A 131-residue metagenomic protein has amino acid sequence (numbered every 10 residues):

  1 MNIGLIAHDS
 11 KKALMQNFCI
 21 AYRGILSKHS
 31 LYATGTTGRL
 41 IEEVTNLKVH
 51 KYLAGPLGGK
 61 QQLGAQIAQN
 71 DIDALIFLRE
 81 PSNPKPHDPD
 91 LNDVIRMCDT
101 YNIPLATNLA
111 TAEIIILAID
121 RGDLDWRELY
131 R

Functional and structural regions predicted by a protein language model:
A13-G24: Histidine-anchored nucleotide/phosphate-binding helix
K28-T37: Short internal beta-strands
S30, L47-L57, W126-L129: Short hydrophobic/aromatic-enriched beta-strand-loop microsegments
K60-T100: Mid-chain, well-packed structural core segment of small domains
I95-I115: Short, acidic/small-residue loops that bind anionic groups at enzyme active sites
A110-R131: Short, glycine-/small-residue-rich phosphate/pyrophosphate-handling segment
